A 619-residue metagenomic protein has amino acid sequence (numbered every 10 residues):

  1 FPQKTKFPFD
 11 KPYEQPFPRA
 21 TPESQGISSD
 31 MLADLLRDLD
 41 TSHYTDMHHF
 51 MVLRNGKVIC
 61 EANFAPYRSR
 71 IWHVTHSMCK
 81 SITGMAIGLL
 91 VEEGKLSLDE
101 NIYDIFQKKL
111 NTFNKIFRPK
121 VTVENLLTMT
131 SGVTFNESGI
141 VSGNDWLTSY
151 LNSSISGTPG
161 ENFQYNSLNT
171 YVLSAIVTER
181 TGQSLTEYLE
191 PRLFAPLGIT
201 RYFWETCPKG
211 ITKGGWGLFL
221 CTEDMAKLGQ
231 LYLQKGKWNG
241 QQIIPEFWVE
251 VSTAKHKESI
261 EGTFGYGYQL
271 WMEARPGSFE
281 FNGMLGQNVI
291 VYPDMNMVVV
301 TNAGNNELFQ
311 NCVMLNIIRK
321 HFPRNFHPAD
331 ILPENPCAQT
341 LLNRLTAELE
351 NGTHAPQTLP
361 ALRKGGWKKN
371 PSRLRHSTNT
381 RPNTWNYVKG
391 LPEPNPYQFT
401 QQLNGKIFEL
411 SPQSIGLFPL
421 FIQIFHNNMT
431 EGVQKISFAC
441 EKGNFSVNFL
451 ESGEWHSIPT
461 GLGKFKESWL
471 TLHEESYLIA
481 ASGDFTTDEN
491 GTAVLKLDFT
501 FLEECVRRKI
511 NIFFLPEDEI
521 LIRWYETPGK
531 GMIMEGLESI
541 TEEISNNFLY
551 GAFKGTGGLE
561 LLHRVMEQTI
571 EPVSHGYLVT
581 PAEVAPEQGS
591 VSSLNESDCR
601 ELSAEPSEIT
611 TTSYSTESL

Functional and structural regions predicted by a protein language model:
F1-R68, H73, V91-L96, A329 (+3 more regions): N-terminal leader/targeting segments and the immediately adjacent pre-domain N-terminus
S28, G94-L98, F135-E137, T178-E190 (+1 more regions): Structural helix-adjacent loops and short alpha-helical linkers that scaffold large soluble proteins
G56, H73-D99, L126, L173-V177 (+1 more regions): Active-site SXXK
E93-S131, N152, T181-W216, L220: Active-site helix/loop module of the DD-peptidase/beta-lactamase fold, centered on the serine-lysine SxxK catalytic
N169-I176, G214-K237, Q287-G304: Active-site-proximal alpha-helical segments within enzyme catalytic domains
C221-Y232, K237-S259: A conserved catalytic-loop motif detector
V249-N302: Active-site Gly/Thr loop motif
I407-G529, E535-E542: Substrate-recognition/cap regions that form aromatic- and gly/pro-loop-enriched pockets for small-molecule ligands
